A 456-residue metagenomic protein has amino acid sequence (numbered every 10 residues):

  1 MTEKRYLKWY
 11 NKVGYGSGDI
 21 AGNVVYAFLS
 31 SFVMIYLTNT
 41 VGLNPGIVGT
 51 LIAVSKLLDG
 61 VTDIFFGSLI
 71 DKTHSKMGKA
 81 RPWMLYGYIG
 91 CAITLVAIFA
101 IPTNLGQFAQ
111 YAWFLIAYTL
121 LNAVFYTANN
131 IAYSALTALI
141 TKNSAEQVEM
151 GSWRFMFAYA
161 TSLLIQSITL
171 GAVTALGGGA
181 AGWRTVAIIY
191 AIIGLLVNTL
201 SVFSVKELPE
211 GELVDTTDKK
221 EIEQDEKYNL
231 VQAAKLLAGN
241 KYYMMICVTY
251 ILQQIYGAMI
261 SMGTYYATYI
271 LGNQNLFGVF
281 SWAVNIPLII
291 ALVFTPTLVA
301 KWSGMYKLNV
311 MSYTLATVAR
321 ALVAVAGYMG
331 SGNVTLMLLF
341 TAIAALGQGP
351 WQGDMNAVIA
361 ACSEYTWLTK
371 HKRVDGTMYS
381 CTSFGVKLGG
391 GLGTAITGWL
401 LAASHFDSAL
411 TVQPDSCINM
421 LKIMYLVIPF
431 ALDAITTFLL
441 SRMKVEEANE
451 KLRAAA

Functional and structural regions predicted by a protein language model:
T2-A456: Membrane-embedded alpha-helical bundles of multi-pass transporters/translocases, especially carrier/permease families
